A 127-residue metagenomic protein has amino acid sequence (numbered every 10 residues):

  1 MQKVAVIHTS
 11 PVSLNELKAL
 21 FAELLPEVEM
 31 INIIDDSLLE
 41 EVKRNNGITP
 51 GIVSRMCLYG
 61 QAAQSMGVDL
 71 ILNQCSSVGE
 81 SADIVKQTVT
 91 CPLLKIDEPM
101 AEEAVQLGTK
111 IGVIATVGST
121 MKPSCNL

Functional and structural regions predicted by a protein language model:
M1-L127: Non-catalytic structural scaffold of enzyme domains
